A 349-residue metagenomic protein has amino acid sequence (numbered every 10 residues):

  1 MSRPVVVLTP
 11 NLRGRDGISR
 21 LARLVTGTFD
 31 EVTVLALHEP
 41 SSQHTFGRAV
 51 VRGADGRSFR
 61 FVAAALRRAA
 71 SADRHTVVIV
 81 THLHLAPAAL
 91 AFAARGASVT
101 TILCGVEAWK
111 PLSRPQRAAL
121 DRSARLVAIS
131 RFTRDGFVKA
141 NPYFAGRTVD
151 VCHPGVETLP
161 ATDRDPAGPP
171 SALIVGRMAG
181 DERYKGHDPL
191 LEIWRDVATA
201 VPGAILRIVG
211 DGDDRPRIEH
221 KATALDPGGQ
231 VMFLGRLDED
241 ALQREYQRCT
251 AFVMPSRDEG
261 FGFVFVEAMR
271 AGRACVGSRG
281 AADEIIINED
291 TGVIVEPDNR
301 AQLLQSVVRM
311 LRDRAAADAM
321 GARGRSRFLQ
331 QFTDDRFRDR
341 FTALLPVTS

Functional and structural regions predicted by a protein language model:
V7, R164-D196: Conserved donor-binding/catalytic core segment of Leloir-type glycosyltransferases
R122-A161: Donor nucleotide-sugar binding/catalytic pocket of nucleotide-sugar-dependent glycosyltransferases
P216-L237: Nucleotide-activated donor-binding/catalytic signature segment of Leloir-type glycosyltransferases, i.e., the conserved
R236-L237, R244-C249: Short alpha-helical donor nucleotide-sugar binding micro-motif in glycosyltransferases
R257: Aromatic "clamp/platform" in nucleotide-sugar-dependent glycosyltransferases that forms part of the donor/acceptor
A274-G277: Short hydrophobic beta-strand element within catalytic cores of glycosyltransferases and related nucleotide-activated
G280, N288-E289, V293-R300, R309-A315: Conserved acidic donor-binding segment of nucleotide-sugar-dependent glycosyltransferases
R309, A316-Q331, F337: A short, well-ordered alpha-helix in the C-terminal region of glycosyltransferases
